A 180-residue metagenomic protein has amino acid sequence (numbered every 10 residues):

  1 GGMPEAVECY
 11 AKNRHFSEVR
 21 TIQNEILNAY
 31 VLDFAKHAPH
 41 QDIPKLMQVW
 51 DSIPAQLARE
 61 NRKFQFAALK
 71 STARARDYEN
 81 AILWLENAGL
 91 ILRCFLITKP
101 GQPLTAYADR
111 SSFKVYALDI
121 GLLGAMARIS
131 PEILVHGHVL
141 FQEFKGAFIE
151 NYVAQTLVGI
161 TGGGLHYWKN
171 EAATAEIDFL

Functional and structural regions predicted by a protein language model:
G1-M3: Amphipathic alpha-helical segments of the small helical/lid subdomains adjacent to P-loop NTPase cores
E5-L180: Accessory nucleic acid-recognition modules appended to NTPase machines
